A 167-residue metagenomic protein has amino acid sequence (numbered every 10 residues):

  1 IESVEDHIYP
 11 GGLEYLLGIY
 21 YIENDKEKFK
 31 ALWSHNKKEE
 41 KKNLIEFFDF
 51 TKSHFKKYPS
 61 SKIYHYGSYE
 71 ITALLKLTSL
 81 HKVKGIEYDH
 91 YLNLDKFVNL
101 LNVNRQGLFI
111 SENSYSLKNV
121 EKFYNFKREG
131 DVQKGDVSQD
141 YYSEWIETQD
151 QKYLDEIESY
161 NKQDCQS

Functional and structural regions predicted by a protein language model:
I1, H54-H65, I157-C165: Conserved catalytic-core segments centered on acid/base and nucleophilic motifs
I1-I22: Gly/Thr-rich phosphate-binding beta-strand-loop-beta motif of the actin/hexokinase/Hsp70
L13-L16, L44, L100, L117 (+2 more regions): Short runs of predominantly hydrophobic/aromatic residues within well-ordered alpha helices that form helix-helix
Y21-E23, F29-Q139: Conserved DEDDh/DEDDy metal-dependent 3′-5′ exonuclease domain
N24-K26, D150-Q151: Surface-exposed beta-strand-to-loop junctions that form interaction patches on eukaryotic regulatory domains
V120-S167: Acidic, Mg2+-coordinating catalytic module of metal-dependent nucleases/exonucleases that use a two-metal-ion mechanism
